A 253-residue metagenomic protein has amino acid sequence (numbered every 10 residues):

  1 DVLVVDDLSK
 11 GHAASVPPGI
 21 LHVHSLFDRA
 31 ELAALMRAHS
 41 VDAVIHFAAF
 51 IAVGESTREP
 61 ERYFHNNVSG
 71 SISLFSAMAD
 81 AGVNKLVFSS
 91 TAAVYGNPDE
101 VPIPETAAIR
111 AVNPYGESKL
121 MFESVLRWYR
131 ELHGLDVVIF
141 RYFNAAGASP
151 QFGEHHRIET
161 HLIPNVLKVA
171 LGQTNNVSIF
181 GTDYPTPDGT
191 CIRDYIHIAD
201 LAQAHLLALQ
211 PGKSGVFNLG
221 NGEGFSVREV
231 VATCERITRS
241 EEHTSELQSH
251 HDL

Functional and structural regions predicted by a protein language model:
D1-A145: N-terminal Rossmann-like NAD(P)+-binding domain of SDR-like oxidoreductases, especially those catalyzing
A13, F143-L162, T174-R193: Short, flexible, glycine-rich and Lys/Arg-enriched loop motifs at helix boundaries that contact anionic partners
A13, I72, P98, S118 (+4 more regions): Gly/Ser/Thr-rich beta-alpha loop segments that engage phosphate groups in nucleotides
H24, M36, Y63, E154 (+3 more regions): Pocket-edge positions in alpha/beta enzyme catalytic cores
E100, A111-S118, H155-I163, D194-I198: The catalytic Tyr-centered alpha-helix of NAD(P)H-dependent dehydrogenases
N165-S249: C-terminal substrate-binding subdomain of Rossmann-fold SDR/epimerase-dehydratase oxidoreductases
